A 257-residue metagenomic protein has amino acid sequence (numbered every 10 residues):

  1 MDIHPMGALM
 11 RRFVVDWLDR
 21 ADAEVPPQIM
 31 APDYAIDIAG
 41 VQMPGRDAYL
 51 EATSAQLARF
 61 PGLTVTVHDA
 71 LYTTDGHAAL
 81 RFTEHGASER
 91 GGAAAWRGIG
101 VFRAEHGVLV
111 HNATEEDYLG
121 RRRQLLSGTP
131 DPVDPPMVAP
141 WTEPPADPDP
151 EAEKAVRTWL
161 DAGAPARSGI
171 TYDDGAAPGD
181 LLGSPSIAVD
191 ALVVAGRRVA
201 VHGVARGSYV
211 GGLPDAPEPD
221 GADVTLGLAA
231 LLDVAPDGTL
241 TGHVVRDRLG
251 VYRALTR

Functional and structural regions predicted by a protein language model:
M1-R257: C-terminal and inter-domain tail/linker signature
